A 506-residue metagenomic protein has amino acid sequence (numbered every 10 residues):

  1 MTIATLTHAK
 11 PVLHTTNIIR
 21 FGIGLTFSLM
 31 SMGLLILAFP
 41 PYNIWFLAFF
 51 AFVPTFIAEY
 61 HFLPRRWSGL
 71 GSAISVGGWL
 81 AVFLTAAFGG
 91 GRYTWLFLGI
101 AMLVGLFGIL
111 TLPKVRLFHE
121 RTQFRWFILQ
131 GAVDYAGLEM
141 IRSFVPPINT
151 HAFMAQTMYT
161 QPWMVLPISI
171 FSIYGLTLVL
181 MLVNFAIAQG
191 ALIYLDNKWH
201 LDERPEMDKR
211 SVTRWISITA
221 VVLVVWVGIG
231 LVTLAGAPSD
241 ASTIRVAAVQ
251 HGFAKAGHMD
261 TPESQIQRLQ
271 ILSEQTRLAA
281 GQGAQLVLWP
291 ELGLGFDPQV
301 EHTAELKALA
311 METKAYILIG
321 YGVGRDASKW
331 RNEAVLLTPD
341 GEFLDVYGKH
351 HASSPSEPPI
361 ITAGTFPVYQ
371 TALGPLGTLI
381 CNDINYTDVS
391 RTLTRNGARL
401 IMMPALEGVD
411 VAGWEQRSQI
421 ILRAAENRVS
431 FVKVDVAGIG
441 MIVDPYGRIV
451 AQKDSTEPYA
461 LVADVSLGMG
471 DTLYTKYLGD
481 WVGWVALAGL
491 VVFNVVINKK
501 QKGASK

Functional and structural regions predicted by a protein language model:
T2-T233, L400, R423, V443-Y446 (+3 more regions): Membrane-embedded alpha-helical bundles of multi-pass enzymes that act on lipidic or dolichyl-linked glycan substrates
P40, S328-W330, V436: Short, basic and Ser/Thr-rich N-terminal targeting/leader segments
F107, R125, A132, L286 (+4 more regions): CN hydrolase (nitrilase-like) catalytic-core segments centered on the catalytic cysteine and neighboring Lys/Glu
T111, L272-T276, F366, S390: Generic structural signal for well-ordered alpha-helices, preferentially at hydrophobic/aromatic core positions
H151, A241-I244, R331, A363 (+1 more regions): A structure-centric signal for secondary-structure junctions around beta-strands
V225-A235, A363-T365, T387: Glycine-rich, charged/polar anion/phosphate-binding loops that engage phosphate groups from diverse ligands
G230-P358, Y369-A372, N382: Soluble catalytic regions of membrane-associated enzymes that act on cell-envelope and secretory-pathway components
T365-T371, A463: Short acidic-hydrophobic surface loop/beta-edge motif
